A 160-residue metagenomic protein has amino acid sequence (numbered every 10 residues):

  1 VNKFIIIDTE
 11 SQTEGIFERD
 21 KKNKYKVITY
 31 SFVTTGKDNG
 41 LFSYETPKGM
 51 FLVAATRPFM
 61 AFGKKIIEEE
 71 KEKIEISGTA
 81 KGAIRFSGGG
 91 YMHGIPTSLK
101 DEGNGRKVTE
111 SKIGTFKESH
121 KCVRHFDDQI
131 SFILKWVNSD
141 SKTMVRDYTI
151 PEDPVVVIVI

Functional and structural regions predicted by a protein language model:
V1-G103: Gly/Pro-biased beta-strand-loop elements
M60-I160: Exported/periplasmic cell-wall-interacting domains
